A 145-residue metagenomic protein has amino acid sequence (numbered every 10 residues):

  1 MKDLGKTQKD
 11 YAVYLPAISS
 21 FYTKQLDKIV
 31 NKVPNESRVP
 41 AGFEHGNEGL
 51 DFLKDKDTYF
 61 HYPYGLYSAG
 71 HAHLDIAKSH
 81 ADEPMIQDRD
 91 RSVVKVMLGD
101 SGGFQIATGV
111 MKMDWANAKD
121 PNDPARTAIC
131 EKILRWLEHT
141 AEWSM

Functional and structural regions predicted by a protein language model:
M1-M145: Non-catalytic, usually N-terminal nucleic-acid engagement modules in DNA/RNA processing proteins
